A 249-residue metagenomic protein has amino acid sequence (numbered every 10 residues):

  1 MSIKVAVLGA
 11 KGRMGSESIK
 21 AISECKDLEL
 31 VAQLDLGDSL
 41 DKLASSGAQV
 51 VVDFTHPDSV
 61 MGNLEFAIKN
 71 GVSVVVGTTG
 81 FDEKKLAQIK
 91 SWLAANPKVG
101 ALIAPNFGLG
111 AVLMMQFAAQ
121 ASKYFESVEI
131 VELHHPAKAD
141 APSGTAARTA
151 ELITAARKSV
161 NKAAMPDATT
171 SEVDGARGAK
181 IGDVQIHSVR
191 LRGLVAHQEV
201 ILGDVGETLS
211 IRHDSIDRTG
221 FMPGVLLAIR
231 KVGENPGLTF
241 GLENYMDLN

Functional and structural regions predicted by a protein language model:
K4-S45, K123-N249: C-terminal substrate-binding/catalytic lobe of Rossmann-fold NAD(P)-dependent oxidoreductases
L36, T79-F81, N106-G108, L133-P136: Short, ordered loop/turn segments at secondary-structure junctions
A44, V50, D58-G77, Q88-S91: Rossmann-fold NAD(P) dinucleotide-binding segment
T55-H56, T79, R190: Short glycine-/small-residue-rich Rossmann-like dinucleotide-binding loops
P57, M61, E83, M115 (+1 more regions): Glycine-rich phosphate-binding loop at the start of an alpha helix
E65, T78-A101, F117-A119: Rossmann-fold NAD(P)-binding glycine/threonine-rich loop
S73, Q88-G108, E126-V128: Rossmann-fold dehydrogenase core element
